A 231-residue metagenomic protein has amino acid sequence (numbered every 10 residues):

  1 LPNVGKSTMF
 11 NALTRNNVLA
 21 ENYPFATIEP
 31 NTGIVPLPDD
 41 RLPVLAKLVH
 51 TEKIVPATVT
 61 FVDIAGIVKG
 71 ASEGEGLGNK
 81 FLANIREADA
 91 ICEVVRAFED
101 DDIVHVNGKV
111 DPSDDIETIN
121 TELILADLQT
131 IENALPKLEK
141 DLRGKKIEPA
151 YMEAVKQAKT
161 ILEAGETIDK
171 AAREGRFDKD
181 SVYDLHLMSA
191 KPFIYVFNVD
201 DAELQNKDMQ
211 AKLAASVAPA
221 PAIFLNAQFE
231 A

Functional and structural regions predicted by a protein language model:
L1-V104, S113, I131-A134, L138: Conserved G1/Walker A P-loop phosphate-binding module
V4, F10, K137-A231: C-terminal-of-GTPase-core extension/linker across diverse P-loop GTPases
T8, V44, T118, T130 (+2 more regions): Alpha-helical scaffold segments in soluble metabolic enzymes
I28, V95-T130, P221-A231: Short, exposed interaction patches on small structured surface elements
A71-E75, L125, E203-D208: Ordered, soluble secondary-structure elements with a strong preference for glycine-centered loop motifs and nearby
G74-L77, V106-K109, D208-K212: Short, glycine/charged-enriched secondary-structure capping and boundary segments
S113, T118-V155: Extended, highly charged alpha-helical segments
